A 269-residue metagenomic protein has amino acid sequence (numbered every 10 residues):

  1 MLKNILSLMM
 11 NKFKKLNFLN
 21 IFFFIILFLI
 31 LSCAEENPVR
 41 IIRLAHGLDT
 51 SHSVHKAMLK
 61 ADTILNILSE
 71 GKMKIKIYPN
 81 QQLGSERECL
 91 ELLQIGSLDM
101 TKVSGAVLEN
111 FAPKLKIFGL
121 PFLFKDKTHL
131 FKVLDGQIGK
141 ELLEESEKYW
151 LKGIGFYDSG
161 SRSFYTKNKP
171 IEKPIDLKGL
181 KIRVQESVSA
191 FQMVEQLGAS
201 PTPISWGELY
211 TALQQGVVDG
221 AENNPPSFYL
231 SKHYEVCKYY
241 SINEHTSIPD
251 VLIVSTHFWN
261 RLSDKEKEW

Functional and structural regions predicted by a protein language model:
M1-I41: Short, low-complexity disordered leader/linker segments with a strong preference for bacterial N-terminal type II
C33-T128, I138, S146-W269: N-terminal secretory/targeting leader peptides
